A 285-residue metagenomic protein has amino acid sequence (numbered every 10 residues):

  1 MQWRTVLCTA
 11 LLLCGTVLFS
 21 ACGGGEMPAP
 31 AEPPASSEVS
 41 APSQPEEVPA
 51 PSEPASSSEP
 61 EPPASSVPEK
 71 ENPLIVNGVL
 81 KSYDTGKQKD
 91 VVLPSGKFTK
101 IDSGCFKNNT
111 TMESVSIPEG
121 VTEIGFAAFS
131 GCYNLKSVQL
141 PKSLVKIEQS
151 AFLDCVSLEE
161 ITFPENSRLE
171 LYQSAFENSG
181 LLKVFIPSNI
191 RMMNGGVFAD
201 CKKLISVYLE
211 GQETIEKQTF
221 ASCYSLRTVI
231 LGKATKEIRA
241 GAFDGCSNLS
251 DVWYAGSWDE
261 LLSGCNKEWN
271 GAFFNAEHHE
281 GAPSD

Functional and structural regions predicted by a protein language model:
M1-A10: Bacterial N-terminal signal peptides that target proteins for export
L12-L13, L262: A composition-driven surface/loop motif
V17-A21: C-terminal motif of bacterial Sec signal peptides marking the signal peptidase cleavage site
G23-E26: Bacterial signal peptide processing site
A29-E71: Post-signal peptide N-terminal segment of mature Sec-exported envelope proteins
V67-V76, T85-K100, T110-E123, Y133-K146 (+6 more regions): Structural signature of tandem-repeat unit edges
